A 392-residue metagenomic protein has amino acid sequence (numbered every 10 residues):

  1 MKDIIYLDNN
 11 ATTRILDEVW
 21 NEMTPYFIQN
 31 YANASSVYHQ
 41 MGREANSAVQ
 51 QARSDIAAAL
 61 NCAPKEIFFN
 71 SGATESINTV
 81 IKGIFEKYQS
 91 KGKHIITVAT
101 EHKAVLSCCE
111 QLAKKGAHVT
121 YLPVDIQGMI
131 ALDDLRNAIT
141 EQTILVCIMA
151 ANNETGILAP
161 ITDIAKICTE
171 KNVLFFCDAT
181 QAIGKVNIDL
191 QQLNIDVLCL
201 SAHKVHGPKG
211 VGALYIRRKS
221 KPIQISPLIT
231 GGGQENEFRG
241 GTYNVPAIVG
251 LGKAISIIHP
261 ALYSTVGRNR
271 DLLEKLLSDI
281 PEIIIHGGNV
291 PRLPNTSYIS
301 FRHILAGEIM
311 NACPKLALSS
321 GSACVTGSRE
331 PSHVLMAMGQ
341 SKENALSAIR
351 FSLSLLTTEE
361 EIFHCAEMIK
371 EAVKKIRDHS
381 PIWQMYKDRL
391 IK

Functional and structural regions predicted by a protein language model:
M1-K392: Pyridoxal 5′-phosphate
